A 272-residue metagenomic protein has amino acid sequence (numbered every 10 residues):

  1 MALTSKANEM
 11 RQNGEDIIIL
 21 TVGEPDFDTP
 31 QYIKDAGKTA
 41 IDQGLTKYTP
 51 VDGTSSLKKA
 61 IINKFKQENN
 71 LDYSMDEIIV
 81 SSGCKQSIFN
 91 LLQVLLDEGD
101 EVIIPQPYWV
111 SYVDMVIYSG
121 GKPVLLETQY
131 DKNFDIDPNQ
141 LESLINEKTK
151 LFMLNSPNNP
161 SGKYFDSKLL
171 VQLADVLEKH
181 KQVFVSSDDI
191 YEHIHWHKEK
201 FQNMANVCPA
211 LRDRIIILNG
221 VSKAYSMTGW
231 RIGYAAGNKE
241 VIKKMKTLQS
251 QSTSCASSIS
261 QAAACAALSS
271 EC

Functional and structural regions predicted by a protein language model:
M1-G83, N90, A267-S270: N-terminal small-domain helix-loop-helix segment of the aminotransferase-like
D72-I78, E98-E101, K148, R212-I215: Short acidic capping loops at alpha-helix termini that bridge into adjacent secondary structure
V94-V116: Conserved PLP-anchoring active-site segment centered on the Schiff-base-forming lysine
D100, G121, L177-F184, R212-D213: A short helix->loop->beta-strand "cap" motif at the edges of active sites that frequently abuts
Y118-V124: A short helix-loop-beta submotif of the ANL/AMP-binding
T128-E199: Active-site phosphate-binding strand-loop segment of PLP-dependent enzymes
C208-C272: Conserved core segment of the aminotransferase class I/II
